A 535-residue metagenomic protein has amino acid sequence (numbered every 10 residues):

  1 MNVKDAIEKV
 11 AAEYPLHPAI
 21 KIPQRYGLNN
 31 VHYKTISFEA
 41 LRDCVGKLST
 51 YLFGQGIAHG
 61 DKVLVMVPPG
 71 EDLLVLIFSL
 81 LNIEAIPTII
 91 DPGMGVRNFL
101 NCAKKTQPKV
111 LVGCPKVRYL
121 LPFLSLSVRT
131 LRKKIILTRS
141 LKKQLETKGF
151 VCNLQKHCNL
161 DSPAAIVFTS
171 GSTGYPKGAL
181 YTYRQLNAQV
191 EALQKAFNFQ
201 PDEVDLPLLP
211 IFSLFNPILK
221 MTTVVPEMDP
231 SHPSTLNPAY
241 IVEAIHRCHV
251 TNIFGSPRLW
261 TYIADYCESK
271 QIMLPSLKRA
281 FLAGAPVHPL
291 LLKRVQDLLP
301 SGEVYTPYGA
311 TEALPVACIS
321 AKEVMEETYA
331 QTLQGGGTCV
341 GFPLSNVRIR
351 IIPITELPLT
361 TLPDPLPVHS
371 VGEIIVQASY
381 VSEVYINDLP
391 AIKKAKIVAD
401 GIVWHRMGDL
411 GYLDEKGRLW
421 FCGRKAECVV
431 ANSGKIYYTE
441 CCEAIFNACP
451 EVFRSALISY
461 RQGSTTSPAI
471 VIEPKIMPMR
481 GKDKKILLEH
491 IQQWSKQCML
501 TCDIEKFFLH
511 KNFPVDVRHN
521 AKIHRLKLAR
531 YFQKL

Functional and structural regions predicted by a protein language model:
P15-P18, G149-G171, Y175, N198-V204: Conserved pre-ATP/AMP-binding loop-to-beta segment of ANL
I20-G70, L74-F78, G95-L100, H157 (+1 more regions): Conserved AMP-binding/adenylate-forming core of the ANL superfamily
T35-E39, A164-E191, T222: Conserved AMP-binding A3 loop
N82-L145, P474-R480, Q493: Structural core segment of the AMP-binding/adenylate-forming
I86, N187-V204, L209-N252, Y266: Conserved AMP-binding/adenylation subdomain of ANL enzymes
M221, N252-F254, D265-G335, R348: Gly/Ser/Thr-rich phosphate-binding loop
D364-H369, E373-N432: Conserved ATP-binding/catalytic segment of the ANL
A456-R461, A469-I470, Q492-L535: Conserved C-terminal "lid"/linker of ANL adenylate-forming enzymes
